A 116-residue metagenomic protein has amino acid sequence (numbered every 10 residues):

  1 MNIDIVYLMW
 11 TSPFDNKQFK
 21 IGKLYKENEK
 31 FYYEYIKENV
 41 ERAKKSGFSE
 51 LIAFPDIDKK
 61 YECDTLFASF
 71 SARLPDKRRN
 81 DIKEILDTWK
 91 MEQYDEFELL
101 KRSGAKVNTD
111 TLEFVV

Functional and structural regions predicted by a protein language model:
M1-V116: Phosphate/dinucleotide-binding and metal-coordinating scaffold of catalytic cores in nucleotide-dependent enzymes
